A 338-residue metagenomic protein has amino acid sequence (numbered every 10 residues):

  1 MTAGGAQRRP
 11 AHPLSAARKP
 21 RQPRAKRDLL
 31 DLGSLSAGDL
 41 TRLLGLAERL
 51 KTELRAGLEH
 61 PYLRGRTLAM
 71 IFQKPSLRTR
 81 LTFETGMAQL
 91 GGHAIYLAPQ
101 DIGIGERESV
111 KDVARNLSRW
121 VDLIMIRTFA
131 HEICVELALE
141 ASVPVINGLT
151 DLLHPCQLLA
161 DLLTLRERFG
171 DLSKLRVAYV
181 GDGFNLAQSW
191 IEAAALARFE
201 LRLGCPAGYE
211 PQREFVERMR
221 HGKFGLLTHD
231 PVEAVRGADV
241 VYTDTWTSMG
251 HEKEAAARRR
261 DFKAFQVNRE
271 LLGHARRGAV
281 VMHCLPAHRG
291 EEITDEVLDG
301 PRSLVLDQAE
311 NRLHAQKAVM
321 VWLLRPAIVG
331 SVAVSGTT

Functional and structural regions predicted by a protein language model:
R8, H12-L81, T85: Positively charged, low-complexity intrinsically disordered leader regions
T67-W120: Active-site cofactor/substrate anionic-group-binding motifs, chiefly glycine- and Lys/Arg-rich phosphate-binding loops
Q73-T85, E167-D244: Glycine-rich phosphate/diphosphate-binding loop of Rossmann-like nucleotide-binding domains
I95-L117, E140, I191-A193, P211-K223: Active-site-proximal loop->helix
R115, D122-A193, H283: Anion-binding alpha/beta catalytic cores of soluble intermediary-metabolism enzymes, centered on
M219-E296: Rossmann-like adenosine-cofactor binding region
G278-A279, C284-T338: Adenosine-phosphate binding glycine-rich loop
